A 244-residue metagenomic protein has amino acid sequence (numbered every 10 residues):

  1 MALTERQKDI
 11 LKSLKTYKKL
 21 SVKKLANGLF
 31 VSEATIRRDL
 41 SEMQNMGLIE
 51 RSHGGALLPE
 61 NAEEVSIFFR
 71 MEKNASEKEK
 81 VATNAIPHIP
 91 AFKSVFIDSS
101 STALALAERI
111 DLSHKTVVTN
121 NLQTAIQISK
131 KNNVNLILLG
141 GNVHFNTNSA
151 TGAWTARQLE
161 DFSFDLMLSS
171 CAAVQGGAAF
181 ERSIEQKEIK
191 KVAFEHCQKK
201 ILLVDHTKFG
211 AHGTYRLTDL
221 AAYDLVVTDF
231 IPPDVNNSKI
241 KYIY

Functional and structural regions predicted by a protein language model:
A2-E5, K12, S21-L25, F30 (+2 more regions): Conserved phosphate- and dinucleotide-binding cores of soluble alpha/beta proteins, encompassing both enzyme active
A2-R6, K15-K23, N27-G28, A34-S99 (+2 more regions): HTH-adjacent hinge/linker in prokaryotic transcriptional regulators
N74, V95, V117, N148 (+1 more regions): Glycine- and other small-residue-rich loops at beta-strand/loop junctions that grip anionic moieties
I86-I89, L106-D111, V227, P232-K239: Alpha-helix C-terminal capping segments
I97-D98, T119, T228: Short beta-strand scaffold positions
S101-T102, T124: A generic "binding-loop/recognition-motif" signal
E108-D111, K115-T124: Catalytic core of membrane glycerolipid acyltransferases/transacylases, capturing the structured, soluble-facing
